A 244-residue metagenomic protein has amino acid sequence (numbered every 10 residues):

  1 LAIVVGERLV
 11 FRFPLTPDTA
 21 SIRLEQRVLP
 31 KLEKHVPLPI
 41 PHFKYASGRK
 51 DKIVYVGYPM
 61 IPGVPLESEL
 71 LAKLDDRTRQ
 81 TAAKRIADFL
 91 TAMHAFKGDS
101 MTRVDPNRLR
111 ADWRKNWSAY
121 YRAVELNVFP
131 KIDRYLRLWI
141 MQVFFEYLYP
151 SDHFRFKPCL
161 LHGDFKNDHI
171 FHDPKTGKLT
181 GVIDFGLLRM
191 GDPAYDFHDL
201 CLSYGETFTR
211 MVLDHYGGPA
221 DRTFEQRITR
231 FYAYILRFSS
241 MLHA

Functional and structural regions predicted by a protein language model:
L1-W113, H153-R155: ATP-binding pocket architecture of kinase catalytic cores
A2-V4, F11, Q142-Y195: Active-site acidic catalytic loop and adjacent metal/ATP-binding pocket of ATP-dependent phosphoryl transfer enzymes
R8, I61-P62, P174-G177, G205: Short loop segments at secondary-structure junctions
R27-L29, Y121, V212-L213: Catalytic core of nucleotide-sugar-dependent glycosyltransferases
P37, A87, D164, D173-T176 (+1 more regions): Alpha-helix termination/capping residues and helix-transition junctions
G48-K52, K175-G177, Y234: Short strand-connecting beta-turns/loops that link adjacent beta-strands
V56, T91, D105-S151: Active-site catalytic-loop/activation-segment of kinase and kinase-like phosphoryl-transfer enzymes
R77, T81-K84, L187-M190, H198-A244: Helix-rich C-terminal or lid/interface subdomains of diverse kinases
